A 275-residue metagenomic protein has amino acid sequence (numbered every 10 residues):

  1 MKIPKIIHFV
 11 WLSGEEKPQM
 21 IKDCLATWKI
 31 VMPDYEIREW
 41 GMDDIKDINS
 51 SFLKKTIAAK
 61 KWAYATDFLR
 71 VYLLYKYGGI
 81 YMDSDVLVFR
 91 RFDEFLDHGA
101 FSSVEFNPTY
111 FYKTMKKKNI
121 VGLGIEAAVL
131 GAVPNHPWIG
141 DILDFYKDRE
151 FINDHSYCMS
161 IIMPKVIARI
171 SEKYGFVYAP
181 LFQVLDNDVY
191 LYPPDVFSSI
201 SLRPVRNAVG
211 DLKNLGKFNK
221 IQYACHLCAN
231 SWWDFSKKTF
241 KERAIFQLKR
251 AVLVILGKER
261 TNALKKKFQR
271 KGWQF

Functional and structural regions predicted by a protein language model:
M1-T66, S84-F275: Glycosyltransferase-associated regions of secretory-pathway enzymes, highlighting luminal stem/catalytic domains
D67-G79: Small-residue hinge/turn detector
